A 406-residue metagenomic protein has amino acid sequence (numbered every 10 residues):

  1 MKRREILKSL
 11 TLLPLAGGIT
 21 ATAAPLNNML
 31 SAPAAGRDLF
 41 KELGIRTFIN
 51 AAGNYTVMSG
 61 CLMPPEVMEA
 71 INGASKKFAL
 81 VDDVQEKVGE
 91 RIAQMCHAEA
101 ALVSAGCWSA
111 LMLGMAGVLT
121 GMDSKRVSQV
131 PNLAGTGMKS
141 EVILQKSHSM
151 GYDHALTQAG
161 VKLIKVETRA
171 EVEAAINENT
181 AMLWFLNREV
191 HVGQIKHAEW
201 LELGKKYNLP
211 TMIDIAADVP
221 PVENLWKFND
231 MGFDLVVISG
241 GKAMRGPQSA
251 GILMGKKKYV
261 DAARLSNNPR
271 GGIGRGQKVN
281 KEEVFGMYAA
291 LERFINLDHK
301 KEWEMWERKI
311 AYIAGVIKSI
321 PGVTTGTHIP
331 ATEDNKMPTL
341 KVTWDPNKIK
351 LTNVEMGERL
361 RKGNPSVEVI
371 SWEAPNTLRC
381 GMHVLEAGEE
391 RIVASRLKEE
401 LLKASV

Functional and structural regions predicted by a protein language model:
M1-E5, A16-A35: N-terminal twin-arginine translocation
L7-L10, P14, L30-I49, G53-M58 (+6 more regions): Conserved PLP-enzyme active-site core in the AAT-like
I49-K87: A glycine-/small-polar-enriched, mobile loop at the entrance of the PLP active site in fold-type I
G73, K87, R91, M305-Y312: A non-catalytic, amphipathic alpha-helix used as a structural packing/dimerization or gating element in enzyme scaffolds
V81-E86, A100-A101, G274-K278, L297-W306 (+3 more regions): Flexible, glycine/charged-enriched surface loops at secondary-structure junctions
L291-G315: Structural signature of PLP-dependent enzymes
V316-E399: Conserved C-terminal alpha-helix-loop-beta "cap" of PLP-dependent enzymes that closes/shapes the active-site mouth
